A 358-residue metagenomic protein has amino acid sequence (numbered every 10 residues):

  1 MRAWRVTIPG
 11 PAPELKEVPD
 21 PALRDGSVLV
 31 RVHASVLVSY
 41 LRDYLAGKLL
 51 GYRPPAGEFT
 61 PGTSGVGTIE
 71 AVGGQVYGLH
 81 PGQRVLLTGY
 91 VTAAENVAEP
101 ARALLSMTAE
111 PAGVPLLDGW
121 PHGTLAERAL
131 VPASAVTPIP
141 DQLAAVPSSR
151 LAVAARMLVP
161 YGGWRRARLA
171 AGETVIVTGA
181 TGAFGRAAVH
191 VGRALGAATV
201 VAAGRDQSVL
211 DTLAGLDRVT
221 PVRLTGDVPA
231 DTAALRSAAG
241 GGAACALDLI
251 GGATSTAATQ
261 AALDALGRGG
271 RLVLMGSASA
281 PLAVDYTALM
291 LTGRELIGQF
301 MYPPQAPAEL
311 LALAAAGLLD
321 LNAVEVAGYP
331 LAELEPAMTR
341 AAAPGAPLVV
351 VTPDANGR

Functional and structural regions predicted by a protein language model:
M1, G162, Q260, P304-R358: C-terminal hydrophobic helical "lid"/dimerization subdomain of Rossmann-like NAD(P)H-dependent oxidoreductases
P21-V36, L49-P100: Glycine-rich beta-strand-centered segment in the early N-terminal region that forms part of a ligand/cofactor-binding
V91-I176: NAD(P)H dinucleotide-binding glycine-rich loop of Rossmann-like/cofactor-binding domains, especially the beta1-alpha1
A154, I176-G179, A203, M275: Conserved N-terminal Rossmann-fold NAD(P)-binding element of oxidoreductases
M157-L158, G179-R186: Glycine-rich NAD(P) Rossmann-fold beta1-alpha1 loop
V177-T178, R193-T259: Adenosine-nucleotide cofactor-binding segment
A197, A214, A253-L318, T352-R358: Glycine-rich phosphate-binding loop and adjacent beta-alpha segment of Rossmann(oid) nucleotide-cofactor-binding
